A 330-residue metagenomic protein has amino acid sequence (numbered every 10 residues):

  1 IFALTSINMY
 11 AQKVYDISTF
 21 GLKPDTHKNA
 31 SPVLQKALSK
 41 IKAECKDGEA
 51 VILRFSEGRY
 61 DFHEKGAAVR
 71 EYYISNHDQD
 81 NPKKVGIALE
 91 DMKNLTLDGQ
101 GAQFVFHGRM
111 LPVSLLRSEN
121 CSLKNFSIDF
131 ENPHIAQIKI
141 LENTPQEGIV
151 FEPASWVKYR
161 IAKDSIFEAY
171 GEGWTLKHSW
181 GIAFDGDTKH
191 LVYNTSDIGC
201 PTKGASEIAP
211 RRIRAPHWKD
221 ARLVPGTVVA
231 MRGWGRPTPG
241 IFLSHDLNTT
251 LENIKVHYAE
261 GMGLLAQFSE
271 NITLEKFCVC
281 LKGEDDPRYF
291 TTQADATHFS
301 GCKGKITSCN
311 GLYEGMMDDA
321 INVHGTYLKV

Functional and structural regions predicted by a protein language model:
I1-K13: Bacterial Sec-dependent N-terminal signal peptides
A11-V330: Extracellular/periplasmic carbohydrate-active domains that bind, remodel, or depolymerize complex polysaccharides
